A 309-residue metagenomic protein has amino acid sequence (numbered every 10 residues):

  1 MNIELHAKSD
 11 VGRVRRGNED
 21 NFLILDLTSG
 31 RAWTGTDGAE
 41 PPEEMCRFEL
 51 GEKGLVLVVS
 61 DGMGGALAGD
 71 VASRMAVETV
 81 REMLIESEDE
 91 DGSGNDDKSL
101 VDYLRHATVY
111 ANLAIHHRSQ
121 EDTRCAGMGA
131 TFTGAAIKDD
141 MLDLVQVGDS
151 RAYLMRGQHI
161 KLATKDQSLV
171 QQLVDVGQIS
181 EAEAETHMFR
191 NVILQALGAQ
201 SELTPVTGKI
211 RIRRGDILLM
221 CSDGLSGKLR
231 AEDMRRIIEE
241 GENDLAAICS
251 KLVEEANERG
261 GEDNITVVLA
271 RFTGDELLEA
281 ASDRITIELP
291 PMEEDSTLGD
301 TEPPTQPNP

Functional and structural regions predicted by a protein language model:
M1-P309: PP2C/PPM-type serine/threonine phosphatase catalytic domain
